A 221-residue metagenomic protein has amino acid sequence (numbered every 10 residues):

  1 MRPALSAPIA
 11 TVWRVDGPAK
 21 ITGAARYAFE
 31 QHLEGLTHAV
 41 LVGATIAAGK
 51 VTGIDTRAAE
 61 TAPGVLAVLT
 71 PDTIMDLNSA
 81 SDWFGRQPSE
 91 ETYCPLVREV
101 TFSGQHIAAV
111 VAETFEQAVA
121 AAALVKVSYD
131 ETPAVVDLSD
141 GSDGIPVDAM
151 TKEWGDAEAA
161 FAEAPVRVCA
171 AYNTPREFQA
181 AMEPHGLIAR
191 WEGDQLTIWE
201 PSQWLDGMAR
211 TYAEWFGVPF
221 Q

Functional and structural regions predicted by a protein language model:
M1-K152, E158, R167: Flexible, low-hydrophobicity surface segments
A157-E158, Y172: Contiguous domain-boundary segments centered on the initiation and propagation of an alpha-helix
E163-F216: Conserved beta-alpha junction segments in alpha/beta enzyme cores
